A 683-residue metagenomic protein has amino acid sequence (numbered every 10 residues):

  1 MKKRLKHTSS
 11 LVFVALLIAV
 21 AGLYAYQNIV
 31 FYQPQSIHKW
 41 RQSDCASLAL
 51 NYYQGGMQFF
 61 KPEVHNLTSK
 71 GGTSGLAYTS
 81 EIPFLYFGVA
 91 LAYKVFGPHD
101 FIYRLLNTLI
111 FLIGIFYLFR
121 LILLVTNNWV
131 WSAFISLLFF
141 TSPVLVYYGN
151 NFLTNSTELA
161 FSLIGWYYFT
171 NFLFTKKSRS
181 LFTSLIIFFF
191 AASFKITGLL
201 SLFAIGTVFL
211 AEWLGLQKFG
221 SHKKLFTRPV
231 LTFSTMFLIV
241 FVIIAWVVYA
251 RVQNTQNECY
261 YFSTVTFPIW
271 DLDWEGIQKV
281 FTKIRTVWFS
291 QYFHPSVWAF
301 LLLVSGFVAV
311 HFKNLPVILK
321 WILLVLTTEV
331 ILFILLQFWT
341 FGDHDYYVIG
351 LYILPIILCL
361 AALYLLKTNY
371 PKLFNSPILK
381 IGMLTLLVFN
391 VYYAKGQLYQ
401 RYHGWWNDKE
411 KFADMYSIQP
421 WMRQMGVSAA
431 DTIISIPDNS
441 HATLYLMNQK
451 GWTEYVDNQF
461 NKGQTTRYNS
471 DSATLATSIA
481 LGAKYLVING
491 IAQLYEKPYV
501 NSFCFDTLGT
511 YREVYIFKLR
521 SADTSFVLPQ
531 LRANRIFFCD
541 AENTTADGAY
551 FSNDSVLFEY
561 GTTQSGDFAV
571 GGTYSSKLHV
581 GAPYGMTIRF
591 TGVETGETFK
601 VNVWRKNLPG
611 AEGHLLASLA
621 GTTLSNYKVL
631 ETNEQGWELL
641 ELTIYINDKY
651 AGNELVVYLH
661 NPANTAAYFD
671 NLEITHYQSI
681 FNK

Functional and structural regions predicted by a protein language model:
V20-N28, G198-L199, A362-K367, L379-E410 (+1 more regions): Transmembrane alpha-helical segments
H99-T126, L163-Y168: Transmembrane-helix motifs of polytopic, lipid-linked glycan transferases
L124-T126, V130, G165-F182, A191: Membrane-interface transmembrane helices that cradle and orient dolichyl/undecaprenyl
Y147-E158: Short acidic/glycine- and proline-prone juxtamembrane loop motifs at membrane-interface regions of multi-pass membrane
Y168-K176, F188, S201-I239, A309-V317: Perimembrane helix-loop-helix junctions
A211, G215, T227-Q278, F293-L303: Membrane-lumen/periplasm interface segments of specific transmembrane helices in polyprenyl phosphate-linked
Y292-K320, A362: Hydrophobic, aromatic-rich transmembrane alpha-helices and their immediate juxtamembrane boundary segments
M422-F460, K484-I491: Short periplasmic/luminal acceptor-recognition loop of GT-C membrane glycosyltransferases, typified by
